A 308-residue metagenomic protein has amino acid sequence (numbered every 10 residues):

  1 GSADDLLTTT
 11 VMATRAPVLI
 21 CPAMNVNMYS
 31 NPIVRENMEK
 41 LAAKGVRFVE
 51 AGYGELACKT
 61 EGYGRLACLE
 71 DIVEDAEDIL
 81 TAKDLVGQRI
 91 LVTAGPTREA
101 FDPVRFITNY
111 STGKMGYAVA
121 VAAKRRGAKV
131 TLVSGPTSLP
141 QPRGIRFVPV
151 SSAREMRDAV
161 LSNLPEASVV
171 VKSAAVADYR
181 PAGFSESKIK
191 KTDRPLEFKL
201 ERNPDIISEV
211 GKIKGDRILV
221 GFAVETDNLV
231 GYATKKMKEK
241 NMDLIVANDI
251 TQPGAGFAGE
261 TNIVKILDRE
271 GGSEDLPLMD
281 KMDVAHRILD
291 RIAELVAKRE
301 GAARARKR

Functional and structural regions predicted by a protein language model:
G1-N25, K40, R47-V49, D193-E209: Short, acidic/small-residue loops that bind anionic groups at enzyme active sites
G1-S2, M28-N31, F101-T108, Y179-K191 (+3 more regions): Glycine/threonine-rich flexible loop motifs
R15-E55, Y63-A76, I213-L244: Short, glycine-/small-residue-rich phosphate/pyrophosphate-handling segment
V26, G95-E99, A174-P181, V224-D227 (+1 more regions): Short glycine-rich anion-binding loops that position phosphate/pyrophosphate groups of nucleotides and phosphorylated
R35, E39-K40, A82-S152: Glycine-rich phosphate/diphosphate-binding loop of Rossmann-like nucleotide-binding domains
Y53-L91, T108, T251-A302, R308: Glycine-rich phosphate/pyrophosphate-binding loop and the adjoining helix
T108-R126, I189-I207, N241-A247, D275-L278 (+2 more regions): Gly/Ser/Thr-rich active-site loops/lids in small-molecule metabolic enzymes that frequently grip phosphoryl groups
P136, G144-S208, K212: A glycine- and small/hydrophobic-rich beta-loop-beta segment that serves as a flexible "lid/hinge" or phosphate-binding
